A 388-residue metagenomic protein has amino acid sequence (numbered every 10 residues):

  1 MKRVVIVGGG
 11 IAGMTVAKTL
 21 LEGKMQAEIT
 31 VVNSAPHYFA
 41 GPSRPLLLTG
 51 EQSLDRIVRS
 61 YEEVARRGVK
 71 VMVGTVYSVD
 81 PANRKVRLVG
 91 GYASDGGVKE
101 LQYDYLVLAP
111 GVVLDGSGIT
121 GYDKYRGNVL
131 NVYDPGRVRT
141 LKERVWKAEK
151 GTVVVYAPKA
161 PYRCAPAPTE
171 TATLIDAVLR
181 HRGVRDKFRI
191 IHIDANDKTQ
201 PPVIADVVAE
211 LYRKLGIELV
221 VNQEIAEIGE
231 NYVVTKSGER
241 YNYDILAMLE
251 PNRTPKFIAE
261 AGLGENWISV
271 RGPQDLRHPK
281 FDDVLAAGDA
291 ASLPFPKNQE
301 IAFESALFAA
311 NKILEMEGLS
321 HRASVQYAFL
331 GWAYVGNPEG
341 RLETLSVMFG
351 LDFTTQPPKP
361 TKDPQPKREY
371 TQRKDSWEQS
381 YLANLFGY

Functional and structural regions predicted by a protein language model:
M1-K70, K159-P202: Beta1-alpha1 glycine-rich phosphate/pyrophosphate-binding loop at the start of Rossmann-like nucleotide-binding domains
R3, K70-E170, A177-H181, A247: FAD-binding core/adjacent interface of flavoenzyme oxidoreductases
G9, G90, P110-G111, S237 (+2 more regions): Glycine-rich, N-terminal phosphate-binding loop of Rossmann-like dinucleotide-binding domains
Q26-T30, R67-R87, A93, L101 (+2 more regions): A Rossmann-like FAD-binding core segment of flavoenzymes
K124-E149, R240-L307, N311, E315: FAD-site-proximal beta/loop scaffold in flavoenzymes
A148-K214, E218-V220, N298-E315, S320-A328: Rossmann-like dinucleotide-binding core of oxidoreductases
F308, K312-Q356: Active-site-proximal substrate-binding core of FAD-dependent oxidoreductases
E339-Y388: C-terminal auxiliary extensions adjacent to catalytic cores
